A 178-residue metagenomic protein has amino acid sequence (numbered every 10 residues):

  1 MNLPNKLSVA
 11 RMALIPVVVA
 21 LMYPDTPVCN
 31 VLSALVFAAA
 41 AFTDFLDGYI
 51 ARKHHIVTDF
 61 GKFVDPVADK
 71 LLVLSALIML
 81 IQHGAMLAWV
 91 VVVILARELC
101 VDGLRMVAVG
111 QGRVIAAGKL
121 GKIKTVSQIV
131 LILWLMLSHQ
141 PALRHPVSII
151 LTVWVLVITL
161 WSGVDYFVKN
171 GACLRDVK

Functional and structural regions predicted by a protein language model:
M1-K178: Alpha-helical transmembrane bundles and membrane-interface segments of multipass inner-membrane proteins
